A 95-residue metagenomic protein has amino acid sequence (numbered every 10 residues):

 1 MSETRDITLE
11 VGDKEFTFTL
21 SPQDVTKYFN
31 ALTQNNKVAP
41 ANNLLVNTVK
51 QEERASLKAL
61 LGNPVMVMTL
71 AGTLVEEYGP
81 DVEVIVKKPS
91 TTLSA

Functional and structural regions predicted by a protein language model:
S2-R5, V11-A95: Short, surface-exposed, charged amphipathic helix/loop patches that serve as local interaction elements
